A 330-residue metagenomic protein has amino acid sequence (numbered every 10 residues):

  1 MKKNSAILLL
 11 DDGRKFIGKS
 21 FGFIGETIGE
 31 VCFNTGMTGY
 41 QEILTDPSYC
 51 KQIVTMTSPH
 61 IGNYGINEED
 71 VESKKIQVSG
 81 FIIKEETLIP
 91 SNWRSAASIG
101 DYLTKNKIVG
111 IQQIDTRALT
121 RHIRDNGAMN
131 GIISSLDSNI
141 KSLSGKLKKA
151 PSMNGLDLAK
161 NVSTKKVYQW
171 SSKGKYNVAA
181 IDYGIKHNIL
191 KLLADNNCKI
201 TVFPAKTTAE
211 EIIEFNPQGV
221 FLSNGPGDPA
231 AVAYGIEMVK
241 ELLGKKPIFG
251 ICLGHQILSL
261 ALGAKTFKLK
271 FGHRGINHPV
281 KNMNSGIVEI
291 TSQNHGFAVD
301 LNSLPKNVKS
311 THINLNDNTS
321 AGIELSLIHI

Functional and structural regions predicted by a protein language model:
M1-E210, E214-F215, P229: RNA-binding accessory domains that recognize and position tRNA/RNA substrates
V109, K199-T201, K265, I290 (+1 more regions): Conserved beta-strand segments of alpha/beta enzyme cores
I181, F203, L269, I313 (+1 more regions): Hydrophobic residues at beta-strand termini and immediately following loops that shape nucleotide-binding pockets
Q218-G219, N224-I290, G296-L301: Cysteine-nucleophile active-site neighborhood
N307-L315: Short, Gly/Ser/Thr-enriched beta-strand-loop segments that form substrate-interacting elements of hydrolase/peptidase
T319-L325: Short, surface-exposed beta-strand/loop micro-motifs that present aromatic residues
I328-I330: Conserved small/polar residues in nucleotide/adenosyl-binding loops
